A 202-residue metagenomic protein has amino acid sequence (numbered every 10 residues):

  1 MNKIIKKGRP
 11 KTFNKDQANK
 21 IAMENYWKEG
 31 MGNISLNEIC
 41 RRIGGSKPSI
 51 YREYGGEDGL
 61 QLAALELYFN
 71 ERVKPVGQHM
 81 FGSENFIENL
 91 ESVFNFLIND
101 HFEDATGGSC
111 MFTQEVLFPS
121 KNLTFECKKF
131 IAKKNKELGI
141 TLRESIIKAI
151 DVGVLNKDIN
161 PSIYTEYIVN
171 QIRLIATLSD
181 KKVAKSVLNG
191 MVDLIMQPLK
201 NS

Functional and structural regions predicted by a protein language model:
M1-F13: N-terminal intrinsically disordered/low-complexity leader segments
N2, Q17, I21, N25-G59 (+2 more regions): Helix-turn-helix
E57, A64, Y68-R72, F86 (+6 more regions): Hydrophobic/aromatic residues within well-ordered alpha-helical segments
A63, G77-G107, P161-I168: Hydrophobic alpha-helical connector segments
Q78, T124-V152: Amphipathic alpha-helical packing segments from all-alpha helical-bundle domains
N89, E103-E126: Amphipathic alpha-helical segments used for helix-helix packing
D100-D104, K148, T165-K185, Q197-S202: Amphipathic C-terminal alpha-helical segment
K129-N135, D151-Y167, S186, G190: All-alpha amphipathic helical-bundle segments outside canonical DNA-binding/catalytic cores that form hydrophobic
